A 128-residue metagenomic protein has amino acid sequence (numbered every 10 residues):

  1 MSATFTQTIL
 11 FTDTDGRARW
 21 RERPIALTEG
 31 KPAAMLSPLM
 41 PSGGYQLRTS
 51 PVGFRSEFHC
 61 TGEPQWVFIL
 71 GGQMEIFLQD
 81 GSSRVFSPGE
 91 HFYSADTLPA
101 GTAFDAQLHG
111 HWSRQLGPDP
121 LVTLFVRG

Functional and structural regions predicted by a protein language model:
M1-F11, G81: Short acidic, Pro/Gly- and aromatic-enriched capping/linker segments at domain boundaries
T14-F58, P64, D119-T123: A short glycine-rich, His/Asp/Glu-containing loop-to-beta-strand
P51-F54, G72, L78, L98 (+1 more regions): Short acidic (Asp/Glu) patches
G62-D80, E90: Glycine- and acidic-residue-biased ligand/ion/polar-headgroup-sensing regions
E63, S82-V85, A106-H109: Ubiquitin-like/PB1-type beta-grasp interaction modules and other compact soluble beta-rich domains
D80-L98: Short acidic-glycine-tyrosine-enriched beta hairpin
Y93, T102-G128: A short hydrophobic beta-strand segment most commonly corresponding to one strand of the jelly-roll/cupin
